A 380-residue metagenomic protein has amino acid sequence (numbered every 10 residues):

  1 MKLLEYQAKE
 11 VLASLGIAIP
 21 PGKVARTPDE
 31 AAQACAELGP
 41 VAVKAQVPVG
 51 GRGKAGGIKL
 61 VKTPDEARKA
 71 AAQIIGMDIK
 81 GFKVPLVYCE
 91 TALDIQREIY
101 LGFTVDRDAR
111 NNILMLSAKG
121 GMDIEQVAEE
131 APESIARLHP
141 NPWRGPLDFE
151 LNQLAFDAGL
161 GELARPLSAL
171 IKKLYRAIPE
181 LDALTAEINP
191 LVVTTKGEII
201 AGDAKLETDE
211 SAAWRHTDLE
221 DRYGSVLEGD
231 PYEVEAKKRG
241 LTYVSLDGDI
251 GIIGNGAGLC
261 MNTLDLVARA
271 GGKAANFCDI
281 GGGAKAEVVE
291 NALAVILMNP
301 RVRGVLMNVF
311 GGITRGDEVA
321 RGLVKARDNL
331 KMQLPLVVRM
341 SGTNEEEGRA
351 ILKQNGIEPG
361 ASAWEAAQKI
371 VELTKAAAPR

Functional and structural regions predicted by a protein language model:
M1-I188, V192-M307, V319, D328 (+1 more regions): ATP-dependent carboxylate/acyl-activation modules
I253, G311-T314: Short, glycine-rich nucleotide/cofactor-binding loops
I313-L334: Amphipathic alpha-helical interaction surfaces in cytosolic regulatory modules
Q333-S341: Short internal beta-strands
